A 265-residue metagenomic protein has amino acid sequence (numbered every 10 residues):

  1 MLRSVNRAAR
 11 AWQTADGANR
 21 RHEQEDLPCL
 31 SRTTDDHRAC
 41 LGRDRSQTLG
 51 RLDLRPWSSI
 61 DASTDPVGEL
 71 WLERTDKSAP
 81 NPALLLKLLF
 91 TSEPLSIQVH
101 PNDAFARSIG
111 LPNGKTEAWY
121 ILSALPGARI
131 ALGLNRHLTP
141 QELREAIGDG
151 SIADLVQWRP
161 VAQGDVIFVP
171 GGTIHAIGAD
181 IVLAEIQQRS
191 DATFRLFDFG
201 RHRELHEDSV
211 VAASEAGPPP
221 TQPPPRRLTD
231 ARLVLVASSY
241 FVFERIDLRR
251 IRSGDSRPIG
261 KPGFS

Functional and structural regions predicted by a protein language model:
M1-L138, S190, D198-P220, F243: Transition-metal
L86-L88, L95, E117-Y120, R159 (+3 more regions): His/acidic/aromatic-lined binding-pocket segments of jelly-roll/cupin-type domains and related regulatory beta-sandwich
H100, V161-A179, Q188, S265: Conserved metal-binding segment of the jelly-roll/cupin
A106-S108, I174-A179, A184-Q187, S253-S256: Short beta-strand His + acidic residue motifs that chelate non-heme Fe in jelly-roll/DSBH and cupin folds
I121-L143, L233-L235, L248-P258: Short beta-strand/loop turn elements enriched in aromatics
E145-L155: Short, structured beta-strand/loop micro-motifs enriched in basic residues and often containing a Trp
V166, I174, I181-A184, R232 (+1 more regions): Conserved active-site beta-strand-loop modules that form the wall/rim of enzyme catalytic pockets and either contain
F194-F264: C-terminal amphipathic alpha-helical segment
